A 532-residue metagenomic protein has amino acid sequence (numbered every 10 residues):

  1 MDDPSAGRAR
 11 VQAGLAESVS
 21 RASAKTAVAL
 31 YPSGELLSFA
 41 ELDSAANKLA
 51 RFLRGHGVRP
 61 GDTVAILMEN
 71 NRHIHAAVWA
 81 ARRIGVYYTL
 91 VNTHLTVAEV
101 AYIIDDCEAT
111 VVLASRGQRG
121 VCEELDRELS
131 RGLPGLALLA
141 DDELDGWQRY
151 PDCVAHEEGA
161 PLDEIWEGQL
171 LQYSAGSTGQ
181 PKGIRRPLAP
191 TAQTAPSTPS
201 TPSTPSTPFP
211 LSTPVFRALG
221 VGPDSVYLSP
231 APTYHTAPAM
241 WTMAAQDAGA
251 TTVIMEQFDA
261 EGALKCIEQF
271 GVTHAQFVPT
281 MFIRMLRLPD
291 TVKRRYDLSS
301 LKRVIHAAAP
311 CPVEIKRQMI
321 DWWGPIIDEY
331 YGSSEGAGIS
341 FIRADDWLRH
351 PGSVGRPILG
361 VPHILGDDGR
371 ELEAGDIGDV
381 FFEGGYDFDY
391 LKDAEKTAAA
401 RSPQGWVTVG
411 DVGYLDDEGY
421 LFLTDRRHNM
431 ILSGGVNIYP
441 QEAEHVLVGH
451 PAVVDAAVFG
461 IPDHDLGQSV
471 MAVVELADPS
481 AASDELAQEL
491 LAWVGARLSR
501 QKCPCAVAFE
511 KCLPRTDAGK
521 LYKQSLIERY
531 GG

Functional and structural regions predicted by a protein language model:
G14-S38: AMP-dependent adenylate-forming
K25, A40-A65, T96-V97, A101 (+2 more regions): ANL superfamily AMP-binding
P32-E35, R51-A98, N437: Conserved AMP-binding/adenylate-forming
L36-A40, Q169-P208: Conserved AMP-binding A3 loop
R51, L95, V112, A275 (+8 more regions): AMP-binding/adenylate-forming catalytic core of the ANL superfamily
G55-H56, W79, R83-V154, P161-D163: Structural core segment of the AMP-binding/adenylate-forming
L171-G176, D247-A248, V272-F277, L288-H350 (+2 more regions): Gly/Ser/Thr-rich phosphate-binding loop
A195-P230, Y234-H274, L288: Conserved AMP-binding/adenylation subdomain of ANL enzymes
